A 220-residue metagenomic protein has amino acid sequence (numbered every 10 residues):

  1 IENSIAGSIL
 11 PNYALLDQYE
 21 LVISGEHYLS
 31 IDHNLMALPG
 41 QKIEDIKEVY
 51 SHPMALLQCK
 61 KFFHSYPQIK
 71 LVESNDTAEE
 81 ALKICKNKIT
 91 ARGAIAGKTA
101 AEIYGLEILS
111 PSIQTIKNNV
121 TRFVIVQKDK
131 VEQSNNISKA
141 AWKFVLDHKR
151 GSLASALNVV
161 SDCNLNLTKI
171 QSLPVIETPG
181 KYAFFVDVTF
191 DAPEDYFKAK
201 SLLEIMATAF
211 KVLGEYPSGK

Functional and structural regions predicted by a protein language model:
I1-K220: Domain-level signature for soluble enzymes in the chorismate/prephenate branch of the shikimate pathway
